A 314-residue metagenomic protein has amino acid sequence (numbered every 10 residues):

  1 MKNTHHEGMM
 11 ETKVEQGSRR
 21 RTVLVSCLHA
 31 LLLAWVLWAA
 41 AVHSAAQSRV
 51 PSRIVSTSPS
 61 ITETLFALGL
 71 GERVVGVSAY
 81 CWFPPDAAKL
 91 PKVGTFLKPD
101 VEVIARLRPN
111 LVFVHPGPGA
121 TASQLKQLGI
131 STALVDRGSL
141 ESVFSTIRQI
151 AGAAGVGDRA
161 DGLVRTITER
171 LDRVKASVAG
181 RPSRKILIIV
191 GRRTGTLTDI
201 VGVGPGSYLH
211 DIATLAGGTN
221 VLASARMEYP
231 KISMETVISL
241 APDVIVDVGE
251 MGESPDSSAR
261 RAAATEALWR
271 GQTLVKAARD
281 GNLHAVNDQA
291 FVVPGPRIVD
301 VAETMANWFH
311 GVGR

Functional and structural regions predicted by a protein language model:
K2-T22, S26-W38: Short, low-complexity, charge-dense intrinsically disordered segments
A39, S44-S48: Boundary at the C-terminal end of the N-terminal hydrophobic targeting segment
R49-R53, A120-L197, L222-S224, A278-R314: Extracytoplasmic substrate-binding proteins
R53-T121, G218-V221, G249, E253: A short, structured surface patch at a secondary-structure boundary
S58, P116-G117, V190-R192, A225 (+3 more regions): Short secondary-structure boundary segments
V101-R108, Q127-L128, I167, I232-A241: Short helices/loops that flank or line small-molecule/ion binding pockets
G119-Q127, V244-A267: A ligand-binding cleft/hinge motif common to bilobed small-molecule-binding domains
V203-Y229, G249, A285: His/Asp/Glu-enriched short active-site or ligand-binding loop at hydrolase and phosphoryl-transfer sites
